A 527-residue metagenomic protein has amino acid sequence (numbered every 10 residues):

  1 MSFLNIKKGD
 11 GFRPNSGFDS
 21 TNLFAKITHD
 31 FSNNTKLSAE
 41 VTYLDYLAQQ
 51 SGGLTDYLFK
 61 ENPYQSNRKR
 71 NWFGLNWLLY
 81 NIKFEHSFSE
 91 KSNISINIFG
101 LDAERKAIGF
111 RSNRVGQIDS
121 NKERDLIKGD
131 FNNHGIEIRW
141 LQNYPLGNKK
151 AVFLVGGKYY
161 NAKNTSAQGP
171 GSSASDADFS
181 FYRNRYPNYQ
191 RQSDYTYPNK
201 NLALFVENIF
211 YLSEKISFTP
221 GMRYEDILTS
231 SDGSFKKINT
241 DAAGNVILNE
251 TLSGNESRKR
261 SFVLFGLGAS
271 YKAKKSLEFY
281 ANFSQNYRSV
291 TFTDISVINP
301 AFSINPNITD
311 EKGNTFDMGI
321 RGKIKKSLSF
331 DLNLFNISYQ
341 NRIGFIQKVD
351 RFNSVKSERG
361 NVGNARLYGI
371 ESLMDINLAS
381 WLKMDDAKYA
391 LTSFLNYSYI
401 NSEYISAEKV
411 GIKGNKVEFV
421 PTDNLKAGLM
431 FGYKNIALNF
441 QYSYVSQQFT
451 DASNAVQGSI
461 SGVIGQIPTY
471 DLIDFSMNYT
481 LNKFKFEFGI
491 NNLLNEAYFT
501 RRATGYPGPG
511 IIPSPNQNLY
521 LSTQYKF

Functional and structural regions predicted by a protein language model:
M1, N34-L37, K91-I94, E104-K106 (+8 more regions): Repeated loop/turn-to-beta-strand initiation elements of outer-membrane beta-barrel proteins
M1-K8, F12-Q49, W72-S89, S217 (+1 more regions): Transmembrane beta-barrel wall of Gram-negative outer-membrane proteins
I6-D10, Y43-L47, G100-E104, Q142 (+12 more regions): Transmembrane beta-strands of outer-membrane beta-barrel pores
S32, K150-V152, K158, Y195-S338 (+3 more regions): Structural signature of Gram-negative outer-membrane beta-barrels, strongest in the C-terminal barrel of TonB-dependent
T42, G129, N208, A281 (+3 more regions): Conserved C-terminal beta-signal and adjacent last beta-strands/turns of outer-membrane beta-barrel proteins
S51-S66, I108-L126, G171-Q192, S230-S257 (+5 more regions): Solvent-exposed loop segments that connect transmembrane elements
K83-S87, N93-R111, S270-K272, E278-R288 (+4 more regions): Membrane-embedded beta-barrel scaffold of Gram-negative outer-membrane proteins
W140-L141, L146, E214, S329-Y339 (+3 more regions): Gram-negative outer-membrane beta-barrel transporters
